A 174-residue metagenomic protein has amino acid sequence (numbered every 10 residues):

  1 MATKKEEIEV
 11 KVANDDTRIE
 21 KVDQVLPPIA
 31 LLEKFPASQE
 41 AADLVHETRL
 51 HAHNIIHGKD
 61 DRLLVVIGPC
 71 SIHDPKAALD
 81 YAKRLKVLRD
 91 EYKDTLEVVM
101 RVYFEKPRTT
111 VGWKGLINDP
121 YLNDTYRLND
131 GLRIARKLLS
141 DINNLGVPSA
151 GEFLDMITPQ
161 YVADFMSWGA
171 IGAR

Functional and structural regions predicted by a protein language model:
A2, E9-N14, T95-R174: Active-site-facing alpha/beta catalytic cores
D16-K59: N- or domain-start disorder-to-order transition segments that initiate the globular core
L50, H57, K86-D94, S140-P148: Generic secondary-structure signature for well-ordered alpha-helical cores
I56, A77-D80, L116-Y121: Hydrophobic, well-ordered secondary-structure segments that either form specific early membrane-associated helices used
R62-D74, V99-Y103: Short glycine-rich or small-residue beta-strand-to-loop segments that form or flank ligand, phosphate, metal/Fe-S
I72-Y92, T125-K137: Glycine-rich anion/phosphate-binding loops
